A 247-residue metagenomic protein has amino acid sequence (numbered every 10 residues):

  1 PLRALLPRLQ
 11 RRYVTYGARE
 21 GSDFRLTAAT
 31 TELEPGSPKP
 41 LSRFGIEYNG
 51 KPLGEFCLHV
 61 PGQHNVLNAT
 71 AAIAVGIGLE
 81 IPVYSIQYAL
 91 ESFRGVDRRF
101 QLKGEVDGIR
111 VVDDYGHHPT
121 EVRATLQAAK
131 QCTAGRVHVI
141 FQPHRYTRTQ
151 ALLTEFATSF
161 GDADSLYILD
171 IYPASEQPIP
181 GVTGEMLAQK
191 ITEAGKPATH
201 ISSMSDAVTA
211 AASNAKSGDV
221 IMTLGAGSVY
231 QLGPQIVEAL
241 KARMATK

Functional and structural regions predicted by a protein language model:
P1-V111, A134, E185-Q189: Acidic, Mg2+-coordinating active-site environments of NTP-dependent enzymes
L2-L6, R25, Q150-A151, Q177-P178 (+2 more regions): Short glycine-/acidic-enriched loop or helix-start segments at secondary-structure transitions that form or flank
Q10, A163-D164, G195, G218: Short, well-ordered alpha-helix to beta-strand connector turns
V96-R98, T120, L126-A194: Active-site beta-alpha connecting loops in nucleotide-dependent enzymes
I168, A239-K247: Short, flexible loop segments at boundaries between secondary-structure elements
A198-S203, A207: Short acidic-hydrophobic, aromatic-tinged amphipathic segments that line or gate anion-handling sites
D206-A207, A211-A239: A glycine-rich beta-strand to alpha-helix segment that forms a phosphate/ribose-binding loop at ligand/cofactor sites
